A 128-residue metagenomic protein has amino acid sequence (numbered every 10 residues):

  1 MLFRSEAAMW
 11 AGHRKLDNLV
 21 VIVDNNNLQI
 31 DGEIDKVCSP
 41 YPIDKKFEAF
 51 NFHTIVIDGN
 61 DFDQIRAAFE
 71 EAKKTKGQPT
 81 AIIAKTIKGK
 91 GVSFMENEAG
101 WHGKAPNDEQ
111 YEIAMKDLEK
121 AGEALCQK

Functional and structural regions predicted by a protein language model:
M1-K128: Glycine-rich ThDP/TPP pyrophosphate-binding loop and its adjacent helix/strand module within ThDP-dependent enzymes
